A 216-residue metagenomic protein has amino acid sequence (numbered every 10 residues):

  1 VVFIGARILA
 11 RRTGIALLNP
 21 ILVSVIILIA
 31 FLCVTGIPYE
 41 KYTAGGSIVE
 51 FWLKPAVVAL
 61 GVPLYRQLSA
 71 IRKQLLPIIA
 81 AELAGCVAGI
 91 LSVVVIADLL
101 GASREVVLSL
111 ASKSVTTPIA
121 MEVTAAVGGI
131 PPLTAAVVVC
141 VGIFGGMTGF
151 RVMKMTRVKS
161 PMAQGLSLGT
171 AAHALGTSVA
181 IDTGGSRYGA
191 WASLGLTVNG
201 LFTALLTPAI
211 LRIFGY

Functional and structural regions predicted by a protein language model:
V1-Y65, K73-A81, G85: Helical membrane-embedded segments and adjacent short helical loop/helix-boundary regions of multi-pass membrane
V2, A6, G85-G89, V93 (+4 more regions): Alpha-helical transmembrane segments of multipass membrane proteins
T13-L17, P38-Y39, T43, S69-R72 (+6 more regions): Membrane-interfacial segments
L68-V93, A135-F144, G195-L201: Entry/N-cap segments of selected transmembrane alpha helices and their immediately preceding amphipathic helices
I71-T124: Hydrophobic, well-structured mid-protein blocks that either form specific transmembrane helices
R104-L133, V139-V141, M155, K159-V198: Alpha-helical membrane segments and immediately flanking helix-loop junctions that form or couple to the substrate/ion
L205-Y216: Juxtamembrane boundary at the C-terminal end of a transmembrane helix
